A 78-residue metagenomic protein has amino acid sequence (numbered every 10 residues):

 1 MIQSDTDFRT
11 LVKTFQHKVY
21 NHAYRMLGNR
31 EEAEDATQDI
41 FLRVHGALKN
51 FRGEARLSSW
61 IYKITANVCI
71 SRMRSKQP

Functional and structural regions predicted by a protein language model:
I2-N21, E34-T37, H45: A short, charge-rich alpha-helical start-of-domain segment used by transcription regulators
F8-R9, M26-L27, T65: Residue-level detection of beta-strand scaffold positions
L11, L27, L42, L48 (+1 more regions): Generic leucine side-chain signal with a strong bias for well-ordered alpha-helical environments
N21, D35-L42, A55-N67: Structural recognition of an alpha-helix C-terminal capping motif at a helix-to-coil junction
H22, M26, A47, V68 (+1 more regions): Short alpha-helical functional segments enriched in proximate histidine and acidic residues
N50-R52, A66-P78: Arg/Lys-rich amphipathic alpha helix in sigma70-family domain 2
